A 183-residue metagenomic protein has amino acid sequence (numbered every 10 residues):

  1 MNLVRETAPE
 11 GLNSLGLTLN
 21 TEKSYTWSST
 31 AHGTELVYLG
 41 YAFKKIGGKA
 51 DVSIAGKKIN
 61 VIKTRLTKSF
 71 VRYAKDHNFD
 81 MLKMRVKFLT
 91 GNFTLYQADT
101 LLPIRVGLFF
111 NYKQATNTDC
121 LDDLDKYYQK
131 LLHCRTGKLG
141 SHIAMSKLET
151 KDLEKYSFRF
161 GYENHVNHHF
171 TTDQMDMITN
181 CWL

Functional and structural regions predicted by a protein language model:
M1-N13, G47: Catalytic palm subdomain of template-directed nucleic-acid polymerases, centered on the conserved carboxylate motif
L3-T7, L17, S141-M145: Composition- and surface-driven signal marking solvent-exposed, interaction-prone regions in large proteins
A8-G16, L132-L139: A generic secondary-structure signal for well-formed alpha-helical elements
G16-E22: Conserved short beta-strand edge segments in small beta-sheet-based binding/regulatory domains
T21, T30-L183: Right-hand nucleic-acid polymerase module
